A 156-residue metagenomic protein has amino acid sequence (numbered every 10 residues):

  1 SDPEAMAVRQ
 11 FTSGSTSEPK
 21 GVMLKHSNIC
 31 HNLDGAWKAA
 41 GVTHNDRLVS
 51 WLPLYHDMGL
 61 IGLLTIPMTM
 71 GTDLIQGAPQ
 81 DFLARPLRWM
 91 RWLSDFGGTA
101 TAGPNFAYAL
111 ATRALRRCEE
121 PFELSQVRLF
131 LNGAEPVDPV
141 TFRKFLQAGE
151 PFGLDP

Functional and structural regions predicted by a protein language model:
S1-F11, E18, N32, K38-R47: Conserved pre-ATP/AMP-binding loop-to-beta segment of ANL
M6, T12-S15, L48, T101 (+2 more regions): Conserved S/T- and glycine-rich ATP-binding loop of Class I adenylate-forming
S15, G71, A134: Conserved G/P- and acidic residue-centered "switch" motifs that form tight phosphate/ATP-binding loops in soluble
C30-R47, D57-T99, L110-C118: Conserved AMP-binding/adenylation subdomain of ANL enzymes
L52-H56: AMP-binding (ANL) adenylation modules
P79-P156: Conserved adenylate-forming
